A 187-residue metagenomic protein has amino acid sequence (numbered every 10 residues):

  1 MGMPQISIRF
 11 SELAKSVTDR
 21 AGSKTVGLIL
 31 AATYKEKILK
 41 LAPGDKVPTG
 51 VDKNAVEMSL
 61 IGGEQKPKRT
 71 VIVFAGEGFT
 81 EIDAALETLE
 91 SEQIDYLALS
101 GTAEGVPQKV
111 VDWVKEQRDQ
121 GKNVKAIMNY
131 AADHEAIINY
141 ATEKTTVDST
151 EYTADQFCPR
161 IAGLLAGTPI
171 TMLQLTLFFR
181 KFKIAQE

Functional and structural regions predicted by a protein language model:
M1-V26: Short, intrinsically disordered N-terminal pre-domain segments
M3-F10, V47-D52, A75-G78, A103-P107: A short linear-motif detector with a strong N-terminal bias
S16, T49-V51, A136, T145: Intrinsic disorder/low-complexity signature
S23, D45, D52, P67 (+2 more regions): Generic cytosolic/nucleocytoplasmic N-terminal low-complexity/intrinsically disordered segments
I29-A32, L39, A84-E187: A glycine- and small-residue-enriched flexible loop/hinge signal that marks low-structured segments
I29-A98: An N-terminal, globular interaction/scaffold subdomain
